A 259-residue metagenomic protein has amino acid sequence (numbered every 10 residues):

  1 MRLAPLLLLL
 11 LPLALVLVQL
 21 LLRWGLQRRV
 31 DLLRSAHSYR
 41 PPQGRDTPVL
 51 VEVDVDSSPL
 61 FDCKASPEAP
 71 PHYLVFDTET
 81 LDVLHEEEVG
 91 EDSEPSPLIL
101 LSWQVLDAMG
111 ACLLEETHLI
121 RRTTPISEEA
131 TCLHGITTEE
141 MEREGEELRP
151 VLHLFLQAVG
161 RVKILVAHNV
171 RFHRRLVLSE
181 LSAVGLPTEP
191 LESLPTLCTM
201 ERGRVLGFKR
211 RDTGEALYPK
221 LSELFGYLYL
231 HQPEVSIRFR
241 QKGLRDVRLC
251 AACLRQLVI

Functional and structural regions predicted by a protein language model:
R2-D31: Terminal signal-anchor or tail-anchor transmembrane helices that tether membrane-associated enzymes to cellular
L20, W24, D31-M109: Entry/capping segment at the start of metal-dependent catalytic domains with acidic active-site entry clusters
W24, A69-P71, E86, E94-T138 (+1 more regions): Metal-dependent phosphoesterase core characteristic of DEDDh/y 3'-5' exonuclease domains
P59-D62, H118, P150-L154: A generic local structural motif
F76, E144-G145, A167-N169: Short His-Asn-centered micro-motif
C132-L152: Metal-dependent phosphoesterase signature
